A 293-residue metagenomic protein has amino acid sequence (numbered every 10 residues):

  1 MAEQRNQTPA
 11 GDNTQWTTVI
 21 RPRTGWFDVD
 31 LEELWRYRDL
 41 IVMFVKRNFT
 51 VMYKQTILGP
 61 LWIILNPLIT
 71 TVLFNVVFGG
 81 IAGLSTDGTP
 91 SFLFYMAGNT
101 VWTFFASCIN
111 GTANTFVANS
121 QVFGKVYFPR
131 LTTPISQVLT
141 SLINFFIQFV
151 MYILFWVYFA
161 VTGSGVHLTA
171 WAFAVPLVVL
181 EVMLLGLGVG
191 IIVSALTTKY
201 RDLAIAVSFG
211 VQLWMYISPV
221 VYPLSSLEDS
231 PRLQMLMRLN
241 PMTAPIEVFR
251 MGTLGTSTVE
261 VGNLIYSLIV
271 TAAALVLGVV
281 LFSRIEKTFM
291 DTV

Functional and structural regions predicted by a protein language model:
M1-V293: Hydrophobic transmembrane alpha-helices and immediately adjacent juxtamembrane helices of multi-pass inner-membrane
